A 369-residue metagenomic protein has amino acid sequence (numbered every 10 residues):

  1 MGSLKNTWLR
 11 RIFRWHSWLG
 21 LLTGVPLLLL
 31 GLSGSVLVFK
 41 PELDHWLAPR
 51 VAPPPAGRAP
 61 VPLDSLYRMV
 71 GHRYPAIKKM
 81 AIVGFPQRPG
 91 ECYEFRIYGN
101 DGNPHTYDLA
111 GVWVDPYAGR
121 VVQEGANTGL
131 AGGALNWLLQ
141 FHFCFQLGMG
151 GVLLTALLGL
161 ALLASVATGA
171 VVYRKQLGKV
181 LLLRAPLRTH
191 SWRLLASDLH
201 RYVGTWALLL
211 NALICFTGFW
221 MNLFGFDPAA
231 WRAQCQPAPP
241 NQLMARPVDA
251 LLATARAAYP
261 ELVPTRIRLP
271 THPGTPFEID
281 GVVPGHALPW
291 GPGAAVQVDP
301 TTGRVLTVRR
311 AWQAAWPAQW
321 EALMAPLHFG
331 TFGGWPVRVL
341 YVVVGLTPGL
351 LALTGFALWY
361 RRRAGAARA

Functional and structural regions predicted by a protein language model:
M1-A369: Conserved histidines in hydrophobic membrane contexts and catalytic metal-binding motifs
